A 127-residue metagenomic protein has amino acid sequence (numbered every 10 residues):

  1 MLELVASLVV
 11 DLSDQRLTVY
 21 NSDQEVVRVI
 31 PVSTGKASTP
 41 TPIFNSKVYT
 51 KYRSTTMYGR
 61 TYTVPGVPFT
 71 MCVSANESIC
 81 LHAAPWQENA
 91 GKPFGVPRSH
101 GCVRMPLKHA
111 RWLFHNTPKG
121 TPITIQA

Functional and structural regions predicted by a protein language model:
M1-T50, T70: Cell wall/extracellular polymer interaction/catalysis modules
L2-E3, T39-N45, Y52-A127: Exported/periplasmic cell-wall-interacting domains
